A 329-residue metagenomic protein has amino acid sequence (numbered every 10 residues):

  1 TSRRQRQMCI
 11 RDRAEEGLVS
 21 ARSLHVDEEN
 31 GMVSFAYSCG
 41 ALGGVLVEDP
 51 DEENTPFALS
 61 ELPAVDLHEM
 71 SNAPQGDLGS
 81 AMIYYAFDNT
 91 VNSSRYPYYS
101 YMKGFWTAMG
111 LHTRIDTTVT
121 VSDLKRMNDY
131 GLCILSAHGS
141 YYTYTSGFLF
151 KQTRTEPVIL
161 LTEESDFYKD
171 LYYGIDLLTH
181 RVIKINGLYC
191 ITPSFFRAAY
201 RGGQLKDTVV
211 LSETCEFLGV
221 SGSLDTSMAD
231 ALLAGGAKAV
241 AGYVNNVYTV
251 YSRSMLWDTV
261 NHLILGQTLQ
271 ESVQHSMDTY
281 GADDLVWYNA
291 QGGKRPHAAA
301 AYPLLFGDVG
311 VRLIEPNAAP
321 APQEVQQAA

Functional and structural regions predicted by a protein language model:
T1-I10: Single conserved hydrophobic/aromatic residue that forms the stacking wall/gate of nucleotide- or nucleobase-binding
R6, D129-Y130, D207, A237: Short, well-ordered alpha-helix to beta-strand connector turns
Q7, Y37, F57-D170, G174 (+1 more regions): A domain-level signal for caspase-like cysteine endopeptidase catalytic cores and their zymogen-processing architecture
D12, E16, K103-I115, L232-Y243: Structural alpha-beta junctions
E16-M82, K151, G219: Structured catalytic cores of large enzymes
A81-Y85, L132-S136, T208-E213, A239-Y243: Structural recognition of the beta-strand scaffold that forms the well-ordered cores of secreted hydrolase catalytic
Y142-K238: Cysteine protease catalytic core and zymogen-processing segment of caspase-like enzymes
V209-A328: Active-site-proximal C-terminal subdomain of hydrolase catalytic domains
